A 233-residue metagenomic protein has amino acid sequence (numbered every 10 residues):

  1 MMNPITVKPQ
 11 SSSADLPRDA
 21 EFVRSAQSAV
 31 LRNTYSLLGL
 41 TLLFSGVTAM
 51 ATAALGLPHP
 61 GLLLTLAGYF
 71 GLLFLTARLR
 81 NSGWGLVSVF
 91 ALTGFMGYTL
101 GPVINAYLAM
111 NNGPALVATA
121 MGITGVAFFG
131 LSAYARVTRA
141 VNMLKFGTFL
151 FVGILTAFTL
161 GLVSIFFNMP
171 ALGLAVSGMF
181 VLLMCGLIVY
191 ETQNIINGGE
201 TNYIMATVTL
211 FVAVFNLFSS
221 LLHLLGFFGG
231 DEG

Functional and structural regions predicted by a protein language model:
M1-G233: A hydrophobic alpha-helical transmembrane-helix feature that marks the membrane cores and membrane-interface segments
